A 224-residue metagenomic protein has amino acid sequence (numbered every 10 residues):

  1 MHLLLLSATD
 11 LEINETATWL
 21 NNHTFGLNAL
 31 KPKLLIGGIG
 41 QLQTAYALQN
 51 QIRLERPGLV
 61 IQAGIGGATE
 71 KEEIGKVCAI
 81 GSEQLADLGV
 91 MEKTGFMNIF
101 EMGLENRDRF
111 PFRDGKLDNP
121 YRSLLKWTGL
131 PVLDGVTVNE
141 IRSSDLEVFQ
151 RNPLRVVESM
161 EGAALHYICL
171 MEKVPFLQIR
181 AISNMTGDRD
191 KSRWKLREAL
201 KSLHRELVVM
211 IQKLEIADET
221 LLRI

Functional and structural regions predicted by a protein language model:
M1-R109: Metabolite-binding pocket within alpha/beta catalytic cores that recognizes anionic/polar moieties
L35, I61, C78, P131-V136 (+1 more regions): Hydrophobic/aromatic beta-strand patches that form the interior of the parallel beta-sheet core in alpha/beta enzyme
R56, E73, P131, K173-P175: Short loop/turn motifs at secondary-structure junctions
T69-V157: Mid-sequence, gly/pro-rich, charge-dense loop/helix-turn segments that line enzyme active sites
P120-L130, I168, E206-K213: Generic non-transmembrane alpha-helical segments
T137-G187, K191: A C-terminal functional module that forms or caps the active site or interfaces directly with catalytic machinery
I182-I224: Regulatory input/activation interfaces that engage signals or partners
